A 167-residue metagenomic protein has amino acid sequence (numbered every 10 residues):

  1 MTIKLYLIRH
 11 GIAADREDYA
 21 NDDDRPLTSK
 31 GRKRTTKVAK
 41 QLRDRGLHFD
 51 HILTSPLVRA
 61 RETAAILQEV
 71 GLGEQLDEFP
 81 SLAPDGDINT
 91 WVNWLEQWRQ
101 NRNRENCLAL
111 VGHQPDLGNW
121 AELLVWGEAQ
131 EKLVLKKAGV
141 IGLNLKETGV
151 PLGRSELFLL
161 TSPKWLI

Functional and structural regions predicted by a protein language model:
T2-L82, G86, E131, L135-K137: Active-site-proximal alpha-helix that buttresses catalytic centers in soluble enzyme cores
R45-L47, W98-N106: Glycine-rich phosphate-binding loop signature in dinucleotide/nucleotide-binding domains
T63-L67, W91, W120-A121: Hydrophobic packing residues within well-ordered alpha-helices of enzyme cores
A83-Q100: Short phosphate-binding loop-to-helix
E105-A121: A glycine-rich beta-strand to alpha-helix segment that forms a phosphate/ribose-binding loop at ligand/cofactor sites
E128-F158: Domain-level recognition of soluble alpha/beta enzyme cores, biased toward histidine phosphatases/phosphomutases
E156-I167: Short, solvent-exposed aromatic-acidic interface loops
